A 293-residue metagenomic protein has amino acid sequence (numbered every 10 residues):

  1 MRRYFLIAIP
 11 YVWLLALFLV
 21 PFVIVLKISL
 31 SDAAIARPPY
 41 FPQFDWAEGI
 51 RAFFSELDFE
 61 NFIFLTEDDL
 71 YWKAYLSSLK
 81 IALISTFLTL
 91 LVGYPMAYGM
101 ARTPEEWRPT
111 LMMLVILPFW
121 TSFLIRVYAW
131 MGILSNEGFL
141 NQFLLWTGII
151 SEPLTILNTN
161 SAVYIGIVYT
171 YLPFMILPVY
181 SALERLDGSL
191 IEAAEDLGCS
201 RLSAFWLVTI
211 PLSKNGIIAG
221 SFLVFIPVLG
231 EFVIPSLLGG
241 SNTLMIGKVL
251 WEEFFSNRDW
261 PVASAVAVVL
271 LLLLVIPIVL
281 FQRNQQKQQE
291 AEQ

Functional and structural regions predicted by a protein language model:
M1-L30, G99, P109, M113: N-terminal signal-anchor/first transmembrane alpha helix
R2, A33, E48-G49, F62 (+2 more regions): Interhelical loop and adjacent transmembrane-helix boundary motif in polytopic membrane transport permeases
F5, Y180-I191, E195, V262-Q293: C-terminal transmembrane helix and the adjacent membrane-cytosol boundary/short C-terminal tail of inner/organellar
I9, M113, L117, Y169 (+2 more regions): Transmembrane alpha-helices
L19-D69, G138, G240, Q293: Short membrane-interfacial helix/loop motifs at transmembrane-helix boundaries
P42, I50, V127-V168, L202 (+1 more regions): Membrane-interfacial helix termini and adjacent extracytoplasmic/periplasmic loops of multi-pass transporters
D69-R102, R201: Transmembrane alpha-helix signature in integral membrane proteins
I125-V127, M175-P178, G216-W251: Non-cytoplasmic
